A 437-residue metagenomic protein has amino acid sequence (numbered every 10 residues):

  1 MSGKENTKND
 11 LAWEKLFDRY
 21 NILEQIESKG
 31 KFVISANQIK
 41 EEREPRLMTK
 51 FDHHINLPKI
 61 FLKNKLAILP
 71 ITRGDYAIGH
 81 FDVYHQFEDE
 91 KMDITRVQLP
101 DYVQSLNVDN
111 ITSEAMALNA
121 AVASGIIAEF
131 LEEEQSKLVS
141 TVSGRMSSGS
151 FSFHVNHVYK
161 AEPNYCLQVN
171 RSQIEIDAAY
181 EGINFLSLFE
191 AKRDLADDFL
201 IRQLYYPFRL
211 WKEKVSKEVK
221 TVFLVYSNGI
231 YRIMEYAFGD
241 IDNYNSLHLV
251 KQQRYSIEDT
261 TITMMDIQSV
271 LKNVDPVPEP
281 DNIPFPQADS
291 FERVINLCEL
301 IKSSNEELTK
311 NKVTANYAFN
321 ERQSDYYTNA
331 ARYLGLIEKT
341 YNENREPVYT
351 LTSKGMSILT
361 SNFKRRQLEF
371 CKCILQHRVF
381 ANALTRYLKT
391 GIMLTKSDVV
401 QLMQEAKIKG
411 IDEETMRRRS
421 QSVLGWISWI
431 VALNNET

Functional and structural regions predicted by a protein language model:
M1-I111: Nuclease-adjacent, charged terminal/linker segments that flank catalytic cores
I71-H154, A331: Long, mid-chain structured domain cores
V97-Q98, E175-A191: Glycine-rich, often proline-containing surface loops adjacent to acidic residues and nearby aromatics that form
N110-A117, L167-I174, F199-Q203: Phosphate/oxyanion-binding active-site loops and adjacent basic polyanion-contact surfaces
Q135-A179: Active-site metal-binding core of divalent-cation-utilizing nuclease and nuclease-like domains
F185-S187, K192-F199, W211-I241: Nucleic-acid nuclease catalytic cores
A191-V215, M393, V399-K407: Short, hydrophobic/π-rich interface segment
N245-T437: Donor-sugar nucleotide-binding helix/loop cap in glycosyltransferases
